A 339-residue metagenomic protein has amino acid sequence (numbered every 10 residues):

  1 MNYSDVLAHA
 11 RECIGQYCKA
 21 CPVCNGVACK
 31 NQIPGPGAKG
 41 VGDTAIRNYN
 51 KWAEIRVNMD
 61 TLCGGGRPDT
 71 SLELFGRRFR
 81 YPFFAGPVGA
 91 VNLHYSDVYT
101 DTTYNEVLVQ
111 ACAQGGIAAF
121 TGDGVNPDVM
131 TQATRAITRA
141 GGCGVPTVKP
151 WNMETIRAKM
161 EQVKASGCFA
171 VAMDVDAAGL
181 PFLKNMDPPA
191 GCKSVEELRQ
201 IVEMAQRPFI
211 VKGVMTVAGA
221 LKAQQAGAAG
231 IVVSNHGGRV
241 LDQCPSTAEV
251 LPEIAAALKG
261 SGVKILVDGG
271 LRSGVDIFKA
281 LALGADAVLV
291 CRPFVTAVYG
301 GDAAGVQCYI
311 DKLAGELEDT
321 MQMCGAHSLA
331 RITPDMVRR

Functional and structural regions predicted by a protein language model:
M1-K30, G219, G238-S261, L271-R339: Conserved active-site-proximal phosphate/metal-binding subdomains
N2-R80, I332: An N-cap/entry alpha-helix motif that binds or orients negatively charged groups
G37-V41, A45, D101, N105 (+6 more regions): Generic structural signal for well-ordered, non-membrane alpha-helical segments in soluble metabolic enzymes
T44-M130: N-terminal functional module of multi-domain proteins
Y49-M59, C112, G116, K164-G167 (+4 more regions): Structural signal for hydrophobic packing residues in well-ordered secondary-structure cores of soluble enzyme domains
Y95, T121-G122, G144-W151, K184-P189: Flexible, glycine/proline-enriched loop segments at strand-loop-helix junctions that form or flank small-ligand binding
Y99, Q110, R139, W151-V267 (+2 more regions): Alpha/beta enzyme core
A118, V129-T155: Long, hydrophobic, well-ordered secondary-structure blocks that form the structural core and pocket-lining surfaces
